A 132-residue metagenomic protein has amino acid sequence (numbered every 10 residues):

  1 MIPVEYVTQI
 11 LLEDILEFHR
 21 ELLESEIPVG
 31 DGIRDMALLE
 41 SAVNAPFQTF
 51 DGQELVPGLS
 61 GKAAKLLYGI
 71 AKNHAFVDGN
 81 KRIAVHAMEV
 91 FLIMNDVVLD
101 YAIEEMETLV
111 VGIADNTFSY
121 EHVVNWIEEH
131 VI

Functional and structural regions predicted by a protein language model:
M1-I132: FIC/Doc superfamily catalytic core
